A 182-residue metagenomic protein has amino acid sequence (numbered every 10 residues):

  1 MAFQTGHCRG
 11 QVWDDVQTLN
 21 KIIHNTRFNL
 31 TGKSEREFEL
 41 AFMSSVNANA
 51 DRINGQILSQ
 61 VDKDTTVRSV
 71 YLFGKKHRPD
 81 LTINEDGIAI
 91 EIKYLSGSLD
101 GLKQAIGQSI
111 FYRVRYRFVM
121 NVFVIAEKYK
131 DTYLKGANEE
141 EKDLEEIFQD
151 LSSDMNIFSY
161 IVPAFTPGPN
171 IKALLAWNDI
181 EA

Functional and structural regions predicted by a protein language model:
M1-D51: Interdomain/boundary linker segments immediately adjacent to catalytic/signaling cores
N29-T31, E37, I53-I88, S98-L102 (+1 more regions): Active-site metal-binding core of divalent-cation-utilizing nuclease and nuclease-like domains
Y94, D100-K103, R113-N170: Nucleic-acid nuclease catalytic cores
N170-A182: Short, surface-exposed amphipathic charged segments that create phosphate/polyanion-binding patches used for binding
